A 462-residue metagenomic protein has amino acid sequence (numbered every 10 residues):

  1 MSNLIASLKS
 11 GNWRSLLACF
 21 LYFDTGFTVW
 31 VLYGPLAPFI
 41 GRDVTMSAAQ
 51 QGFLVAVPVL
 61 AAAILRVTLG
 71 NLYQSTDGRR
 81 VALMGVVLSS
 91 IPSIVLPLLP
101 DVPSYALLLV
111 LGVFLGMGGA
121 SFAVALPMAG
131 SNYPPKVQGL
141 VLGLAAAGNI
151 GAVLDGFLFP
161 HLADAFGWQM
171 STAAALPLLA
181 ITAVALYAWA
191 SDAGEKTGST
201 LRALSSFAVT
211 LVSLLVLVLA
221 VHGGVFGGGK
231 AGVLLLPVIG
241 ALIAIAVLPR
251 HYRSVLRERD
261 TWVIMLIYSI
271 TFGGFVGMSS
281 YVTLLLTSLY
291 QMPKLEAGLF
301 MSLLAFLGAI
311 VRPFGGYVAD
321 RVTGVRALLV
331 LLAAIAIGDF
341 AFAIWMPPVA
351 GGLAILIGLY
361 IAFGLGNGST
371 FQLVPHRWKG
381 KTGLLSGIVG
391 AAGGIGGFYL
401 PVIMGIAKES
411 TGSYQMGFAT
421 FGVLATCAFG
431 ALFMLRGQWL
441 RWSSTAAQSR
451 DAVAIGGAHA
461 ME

Functional and structural regions predicted by a protein language model:
R14-M46, L69, M278-T283, L400: Extracytoplasmic
Y33-A37, L214-A231, E258-A309: Extracytoplasmic gate region of multi-pass secondary transporters
L65-G78, V311-T323: Helix-to-loop junctions at the C-terminal end of transmembrane segments in multipass secondary transporters
S75-V86, D320-L332: Cytoplasmic membrane-interface "Motif A"-like loop-to-helix N-cap segments of 12-TM Major Facilitator Superfamily
V87-D101, A334-P347: C-terminal ends and interior cores of transmembrane alpha-helices in multi-pass membrane transporters/permeases
L111-G148: Cytoplasmic helix-loop-helix junction between adjacent transmembrane helices in 12-TM secondary transporters
G148-P237: Helix-loop-helix hairpin linking two adjacent transmembrane segments in secondary transporters
A305, V322-T370: C-terminal transmembrane helical hairpin of 12-TM major facilitator-type secondary transporters
